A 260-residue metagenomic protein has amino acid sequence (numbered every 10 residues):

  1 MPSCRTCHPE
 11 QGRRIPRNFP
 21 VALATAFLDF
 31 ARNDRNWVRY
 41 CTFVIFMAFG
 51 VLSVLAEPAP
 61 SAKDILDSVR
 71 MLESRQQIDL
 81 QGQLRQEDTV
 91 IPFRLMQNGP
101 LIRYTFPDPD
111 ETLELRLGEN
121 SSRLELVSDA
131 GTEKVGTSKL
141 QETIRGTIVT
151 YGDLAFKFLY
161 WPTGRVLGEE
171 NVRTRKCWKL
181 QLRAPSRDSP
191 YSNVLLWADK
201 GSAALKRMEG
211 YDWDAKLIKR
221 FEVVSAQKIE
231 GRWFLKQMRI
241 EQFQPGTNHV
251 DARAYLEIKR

Functional and structural regions predicted by a protein language model:
C4-C7, C41: Cysteine-centered motifs
R14-R17, A24, R32-R35, R39: A cross-taxon signal for low-complexity, glycine/charged-rich
F19, F27-F30, Y40-F49: Aromatic (phenylalanine/tyrosine) cluster motif
A48, L52-V90, M96, P100: N-terminal leader/targeting segments and the immediate start of mature chains
E57-D67, M71-Q77, E119-S192, D212-A215: Flexible, processing/modification-adjacent segments and terminal tails in exported/periplasmic/extracellular proteins
I78-G82, F93, I102-Y104, L124 (+3 more regions): One face of beta-strands
R175-R260: Gly/Pro-enriched, hydrophobic low-complexity segments that function as extracytoplasmic propeptides/linkers
